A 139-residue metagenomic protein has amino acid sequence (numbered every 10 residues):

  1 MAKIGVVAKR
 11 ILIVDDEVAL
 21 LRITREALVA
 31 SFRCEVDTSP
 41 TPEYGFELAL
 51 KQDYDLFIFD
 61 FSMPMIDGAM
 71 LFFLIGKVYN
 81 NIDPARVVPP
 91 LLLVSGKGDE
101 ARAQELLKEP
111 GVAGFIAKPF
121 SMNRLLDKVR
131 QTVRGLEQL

Functional and structural regions predicted by a protein language model:
M1-R10, V18, R22-I23, F73 (+2 more regions): Non-catalytic signal-transmission and effector/linker regions of two-component phosphorelay proteins
V14-D15, S39, F57: Conserved sequence signature across two-component system core domains
V18-D37: Two-component/phosphorelay signaling modules centered on CheY-like receiver
T38-E47, G68: Helix N-cap/capping motif at the beta->alpha junctions
D60: Active-site residues of response regulator receiver
M63: Receiver (REC) domain active-site loop signature in two-component systems and cognate sites in sensor histidine kinases
M70, R86-V88, G98-I116, N123 (+1 more regions): Alpha4 helix (beta4-alpha4-beta5 surface) of REC/receiver domains from two-component response regulators
V94-S95: Hydrophobic/aromatic residues positioned on beta-strands within the core alpha/beta folds
